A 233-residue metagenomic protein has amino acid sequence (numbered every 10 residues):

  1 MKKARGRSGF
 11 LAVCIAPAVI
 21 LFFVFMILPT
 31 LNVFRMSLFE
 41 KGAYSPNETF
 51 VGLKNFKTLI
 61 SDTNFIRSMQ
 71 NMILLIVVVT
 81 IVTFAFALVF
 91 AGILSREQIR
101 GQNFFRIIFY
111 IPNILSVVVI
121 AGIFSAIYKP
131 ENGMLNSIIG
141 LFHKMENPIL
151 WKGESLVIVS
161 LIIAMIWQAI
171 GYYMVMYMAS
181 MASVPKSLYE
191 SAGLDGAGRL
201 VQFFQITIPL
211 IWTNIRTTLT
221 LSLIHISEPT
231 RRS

Functional and structural regions predicted by a protein language model:
K2-S233: A structural signal for multi-pass alpha-helical bundles of membrane permease subunits that mediate small-molecule
